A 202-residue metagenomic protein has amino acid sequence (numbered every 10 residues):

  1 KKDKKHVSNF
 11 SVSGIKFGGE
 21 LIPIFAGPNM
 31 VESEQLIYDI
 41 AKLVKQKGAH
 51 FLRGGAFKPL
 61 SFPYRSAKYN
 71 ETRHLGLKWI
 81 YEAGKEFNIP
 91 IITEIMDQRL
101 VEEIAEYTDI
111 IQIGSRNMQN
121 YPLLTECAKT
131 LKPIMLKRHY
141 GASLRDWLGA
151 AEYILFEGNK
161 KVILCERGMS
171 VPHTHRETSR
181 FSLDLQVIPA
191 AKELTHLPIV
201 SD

Functional and structural regions predicted by a protein language model:
K1-F25: N-terminal amphipathic alpha-helix/helix-capping segment at the start of soluble metabolic enzymes
V12, F17, T130-S201: Catalytic alpha/beta core domains of metabolic enzymes, predominantly
E20-I22, G48-H50, K85-I91, Y107-D109 (+3 more regions): Short, well-ordered coil/turn segments that N-cap beta-strands
L21-D39, F62-N70, P90-E94, G114-S115 (+1 more regions): Active-site mouth loops of central-metabolism enzymes
G27, V44, L52, I104 (+3 more regions): Conserved, mostly hydrophobic/aromatic
R53, Y69-T72, N88-D97, D109-P122 (+3 more regions): Catalytic beta/alpha-barrel core
R53-L75: Glycine-rich, proline-tolerant flexible connector loops at the mouths of alpha/beta enzymes
A67-T93, E126-P133, L185-I199: Alpha-helix-loop-beta-strand connector modules within alpha/beta enzyme cores
